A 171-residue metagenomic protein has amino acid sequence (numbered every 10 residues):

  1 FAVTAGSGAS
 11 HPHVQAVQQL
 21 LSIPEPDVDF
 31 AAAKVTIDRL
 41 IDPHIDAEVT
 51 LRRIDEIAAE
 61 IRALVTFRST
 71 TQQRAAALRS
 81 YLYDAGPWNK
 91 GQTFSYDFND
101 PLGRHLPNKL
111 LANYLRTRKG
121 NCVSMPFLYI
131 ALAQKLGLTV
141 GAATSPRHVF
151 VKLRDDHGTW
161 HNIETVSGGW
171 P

Functional and structural regions predicted by a protein language model:
V3-P171: A structural boundary/capping signal
